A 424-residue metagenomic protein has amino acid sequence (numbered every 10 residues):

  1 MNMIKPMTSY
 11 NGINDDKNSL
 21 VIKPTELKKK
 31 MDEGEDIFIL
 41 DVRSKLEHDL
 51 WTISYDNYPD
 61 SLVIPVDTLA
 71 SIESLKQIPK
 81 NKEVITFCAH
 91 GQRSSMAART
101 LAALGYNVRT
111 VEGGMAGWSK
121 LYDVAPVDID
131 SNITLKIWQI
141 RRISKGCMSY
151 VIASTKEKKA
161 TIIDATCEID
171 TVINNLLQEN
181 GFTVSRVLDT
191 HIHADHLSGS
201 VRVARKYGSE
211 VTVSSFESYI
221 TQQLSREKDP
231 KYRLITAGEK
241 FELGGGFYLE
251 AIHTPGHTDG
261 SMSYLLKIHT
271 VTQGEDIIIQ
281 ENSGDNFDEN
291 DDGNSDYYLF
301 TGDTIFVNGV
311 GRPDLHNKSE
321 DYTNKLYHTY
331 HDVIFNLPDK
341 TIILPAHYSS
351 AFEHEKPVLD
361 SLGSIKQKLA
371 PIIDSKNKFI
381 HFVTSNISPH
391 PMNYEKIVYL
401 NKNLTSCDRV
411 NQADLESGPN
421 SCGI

Functional and structural regions predicted by a protein language model:
M1-L20, R99-L104, V124-A125, G208 (+3 more regions): Accessory terminal helices/loops
N2-I37, K45-E83, Q92-V151, K156-T161 (+5 more regions): Rhodanese-like catalytic fold shared by cysteine-dependent sulfurtransferases and DSP/PTP-type phosphatases
S44, T68, E157, C167 (+4 more regions): Short, glycine/acidic-enriched loop or turn micro-motifs at the edges of active sites
Q92, A165-T166, I192, F216-E217 (+4 more regions): Active-site metal-binding loops of divalent metal-dependent hydrolases
K120, G146, A160, C167-I252 (+3 more regions): Active-site HxH/HxHxD metal-binding segment of metal-dependent hydrolases
K136-R141, V151, T161-D164, Y248-P255 (+1 more regions): Active-site-proximal beta-strand elements of phosphoester/diester hydrolases
V187-L197, T254-S261, L344-S350: Histidine-centered catalytic micro-motifs
L249, L266-G274, G293-K340: A contiguous binding-surface segment within folded domains or other stable secondary-structure elements
